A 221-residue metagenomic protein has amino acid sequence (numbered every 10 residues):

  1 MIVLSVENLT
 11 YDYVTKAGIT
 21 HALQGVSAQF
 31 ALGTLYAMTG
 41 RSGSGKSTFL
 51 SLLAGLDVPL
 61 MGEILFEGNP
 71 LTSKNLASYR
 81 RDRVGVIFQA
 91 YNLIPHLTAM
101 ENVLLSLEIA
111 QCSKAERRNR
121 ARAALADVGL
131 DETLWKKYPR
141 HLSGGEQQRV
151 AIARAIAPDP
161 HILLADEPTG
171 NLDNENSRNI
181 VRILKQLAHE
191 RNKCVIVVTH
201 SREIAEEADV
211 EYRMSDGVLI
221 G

Functional and structural regions predicted by a protein language model:
T20, L71-G85: ABC ATPase NBD coupling module
A54: Helix-to-loop junction immediately C-terminal to a conserved catalytic motif
G62-L71: Conserved ABC transporter NBD signature motif
A115-T133: Conserved ABC ATPase "signature" region
Y138-L142, E146-Q148: Conserved ABC ATPase signature
D159: Conserved catalytic motifs of ABC-family nucleotide-binding domains
L163-D166: Catalytic Walker B motif of ABC-type/P-loop ATPase nucleotide-binding domains
